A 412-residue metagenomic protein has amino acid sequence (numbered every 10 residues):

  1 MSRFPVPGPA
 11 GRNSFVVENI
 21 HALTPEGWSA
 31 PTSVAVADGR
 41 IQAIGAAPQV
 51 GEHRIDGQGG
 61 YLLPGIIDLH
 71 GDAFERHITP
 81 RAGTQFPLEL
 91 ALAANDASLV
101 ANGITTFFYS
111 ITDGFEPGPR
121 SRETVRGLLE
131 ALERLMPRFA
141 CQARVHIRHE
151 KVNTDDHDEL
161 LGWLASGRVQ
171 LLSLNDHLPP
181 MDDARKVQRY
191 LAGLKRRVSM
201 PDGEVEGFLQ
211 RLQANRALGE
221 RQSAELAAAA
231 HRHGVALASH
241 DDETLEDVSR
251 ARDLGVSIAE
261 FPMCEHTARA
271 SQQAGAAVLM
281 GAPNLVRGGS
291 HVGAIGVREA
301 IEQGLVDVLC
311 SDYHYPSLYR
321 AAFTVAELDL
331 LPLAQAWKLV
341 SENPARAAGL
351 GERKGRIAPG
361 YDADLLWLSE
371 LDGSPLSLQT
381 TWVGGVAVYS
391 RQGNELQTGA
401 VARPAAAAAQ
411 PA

Functional and structural regions predicted by a protein language model:
M1-Q49, L350: N-terminal metal-binding scaffold of metallo-dependent hydrolase/deaminase domains
I20, I41, E342, R346 (+1 more regions): C-terminal cap of metal-dependent C-N hydrolases
G57-G127: Metal-associated gating/positioning segment near the N- to mid-region
G65-L69, F107-Y109, A143-I147, Q170-D176 (+4 more regions): Hydrophobic faces of well-ordered beta-strands that scaffold small-molecule active sites in alpha/beta enzyme cores
D113-D242, D312: Metal-coordinating catalytic core of metallo-dependent amide/deamination hydrolases
S166-Q170, R250-I258, Q273-L279, G304-D307: Glycine-enriched alpha-helix->loop->beta-strand junction motifs that scaffold or abut catalytic
A217-G219, S239-D241, A259-A268, R287-A294: A general structural motif
R232, A274-N284, G288-E370: His/Asp/Glu-enriched, well-ordered alpha-helical/loop segment that forms or immediately abuts the divalent-metal
